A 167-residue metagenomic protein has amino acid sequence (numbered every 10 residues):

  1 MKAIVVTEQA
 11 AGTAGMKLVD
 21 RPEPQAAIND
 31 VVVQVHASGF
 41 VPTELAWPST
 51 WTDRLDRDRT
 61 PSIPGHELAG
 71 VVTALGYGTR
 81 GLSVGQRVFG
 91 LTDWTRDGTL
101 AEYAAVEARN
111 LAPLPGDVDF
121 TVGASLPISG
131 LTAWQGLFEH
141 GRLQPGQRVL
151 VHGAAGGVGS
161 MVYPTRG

Functional and structural regions predicted by a protein language model:
V6, S38, L75, L114-D117: Residue-level recognition of beta-strand microenvironments
A10-M16, P42-T43: Short N-terminal binding/cap micro-motifs at the start of the first secondary-structure element
P22-F40, W51-T95: Glycine-rich beta-strand-centered segment in the early N-terminal region that forms part of a ligand/cofactor-binding
T43-S49: Cytochrome P450 core scaffold surrounding the K-helix E-X-X-R motif and the conserved "meander" helix-loop region
R57, H66, G90-G153: NAD(P)H dinucleotide-binding glycine-rich loop of Rossmann-like/cofactor-binding domains, especially the beta1-alpha1
A155, Y163: N-terminal Rossmann NAD(P)H-binding glycine-rich loop of SDR-like oxidoreductase domains
S160: Residues forming the Rossmann-fold NAD(P)(H) cofactor-binding site
